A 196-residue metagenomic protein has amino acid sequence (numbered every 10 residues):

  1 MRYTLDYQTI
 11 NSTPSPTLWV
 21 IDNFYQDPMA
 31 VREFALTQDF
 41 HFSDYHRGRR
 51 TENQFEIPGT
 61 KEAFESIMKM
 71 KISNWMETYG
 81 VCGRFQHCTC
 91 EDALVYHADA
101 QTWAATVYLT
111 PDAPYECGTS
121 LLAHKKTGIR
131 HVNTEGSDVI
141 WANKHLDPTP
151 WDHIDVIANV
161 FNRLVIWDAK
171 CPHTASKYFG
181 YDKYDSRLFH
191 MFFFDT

Functional and structural regions predicted by a protein language model:
M1-Q8, H190-T196: Short amphipathic alpha-helical segments
R2-L94, G118-T119, K125: Non-heme Fe(II)/2-oxoglutarate
C88-T196: Catalytic core of non-heme Fe(II) oxygenases with the double-stranded beta-helix
